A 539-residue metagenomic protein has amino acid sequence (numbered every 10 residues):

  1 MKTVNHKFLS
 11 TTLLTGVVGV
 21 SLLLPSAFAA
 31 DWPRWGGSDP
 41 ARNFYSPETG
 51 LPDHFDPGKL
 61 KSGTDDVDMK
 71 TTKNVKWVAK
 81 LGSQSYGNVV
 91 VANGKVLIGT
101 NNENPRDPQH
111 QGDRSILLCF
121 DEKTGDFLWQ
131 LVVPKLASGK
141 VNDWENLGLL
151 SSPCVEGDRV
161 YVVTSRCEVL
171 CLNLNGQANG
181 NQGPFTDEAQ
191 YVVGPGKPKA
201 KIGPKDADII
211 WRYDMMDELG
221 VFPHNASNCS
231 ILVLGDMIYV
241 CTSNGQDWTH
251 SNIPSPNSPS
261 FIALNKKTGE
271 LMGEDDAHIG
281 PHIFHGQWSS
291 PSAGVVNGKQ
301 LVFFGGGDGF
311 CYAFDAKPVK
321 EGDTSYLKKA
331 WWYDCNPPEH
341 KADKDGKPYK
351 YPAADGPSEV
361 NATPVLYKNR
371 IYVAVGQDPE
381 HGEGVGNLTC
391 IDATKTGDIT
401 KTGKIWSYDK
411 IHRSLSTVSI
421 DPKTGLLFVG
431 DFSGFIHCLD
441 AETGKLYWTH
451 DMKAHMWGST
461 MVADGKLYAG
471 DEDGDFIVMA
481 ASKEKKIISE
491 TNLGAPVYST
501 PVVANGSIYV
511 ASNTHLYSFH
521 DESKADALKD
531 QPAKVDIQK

Functional and structural regions predicted by a protein language model:
M1-T11: N-terminal secretory signal peptides that target proteins for export/translocation
T3, G16-G19, K534-D536: Detector for intrinsically disordered, low-structure N-terminal pre-sequences
N5, V18-S21, D68, G203: N-terminal non-cleavable signal-anchor helices
T12-P25: Bacterial N-terminal signal peptides
A27-K539: Noncatalytic, solvent-exposed loop/strand surfaces of beta-propeller-type extracellular/periplasmic domains
